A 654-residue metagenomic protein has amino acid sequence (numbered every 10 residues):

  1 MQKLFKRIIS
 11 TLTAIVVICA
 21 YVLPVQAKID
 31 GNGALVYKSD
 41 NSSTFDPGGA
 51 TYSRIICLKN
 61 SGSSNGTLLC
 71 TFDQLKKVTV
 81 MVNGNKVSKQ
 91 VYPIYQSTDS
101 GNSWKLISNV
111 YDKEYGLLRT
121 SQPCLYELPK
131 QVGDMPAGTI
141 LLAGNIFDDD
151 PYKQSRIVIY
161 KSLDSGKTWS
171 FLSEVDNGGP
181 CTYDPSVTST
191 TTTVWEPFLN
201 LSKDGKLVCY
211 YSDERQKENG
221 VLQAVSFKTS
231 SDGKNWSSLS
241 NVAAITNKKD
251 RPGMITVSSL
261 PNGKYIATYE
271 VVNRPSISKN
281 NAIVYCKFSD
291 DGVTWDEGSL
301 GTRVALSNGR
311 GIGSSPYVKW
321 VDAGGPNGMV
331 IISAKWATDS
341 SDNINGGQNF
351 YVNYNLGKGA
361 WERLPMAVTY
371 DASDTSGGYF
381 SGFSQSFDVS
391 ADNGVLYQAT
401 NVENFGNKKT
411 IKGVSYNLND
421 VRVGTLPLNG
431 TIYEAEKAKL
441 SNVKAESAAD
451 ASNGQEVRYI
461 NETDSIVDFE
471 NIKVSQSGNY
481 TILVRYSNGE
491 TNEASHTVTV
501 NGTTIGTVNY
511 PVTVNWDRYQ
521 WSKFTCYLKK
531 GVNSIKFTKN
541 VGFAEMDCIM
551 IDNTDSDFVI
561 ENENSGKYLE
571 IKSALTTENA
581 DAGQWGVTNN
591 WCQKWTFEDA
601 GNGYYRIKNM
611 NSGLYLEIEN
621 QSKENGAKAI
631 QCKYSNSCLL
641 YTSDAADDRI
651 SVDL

Functional and structural regions predicted by a protein language model:
K28, N417-D555: Extracytoplasmic
K28-A34, D40-S42, Y95-I107, Y160-S173 (+4 more regions): Asp-box/BNR beta-propeller loop motif
R54-M81, L106, C124-L128, D134-Y152 (+8 more regions): Hydrophobic core segments of beta-strands in well-ordered, beta-rich domains
T79-P93, Y152-V158, N219-S226, P275-C286 (+2 more regions): Structural motif
V304-I312, E362-D388: Conserved blade-ending motifs and adjacent loop-strand segments that build the rim/top face of beta-propeller domains
G309-L356: Loop/turn-rich, solvent-exposed surfaces of beta-rich toroidal or solenoidal domains
D555-S643: Lectin-like carbohydrate-binding module/patch detector with strong preference for beta-trefoil
Y641-D653: Single conserved hydrophobic/aromatic residue that forms the stacking wall/gate of nucleotide- or nucleobase-binding
